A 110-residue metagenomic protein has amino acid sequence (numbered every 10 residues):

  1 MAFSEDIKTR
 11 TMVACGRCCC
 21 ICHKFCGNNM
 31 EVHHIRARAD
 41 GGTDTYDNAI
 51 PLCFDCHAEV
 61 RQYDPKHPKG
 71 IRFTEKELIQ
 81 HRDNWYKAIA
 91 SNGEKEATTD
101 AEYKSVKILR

Functional and structural regions predicted by a protein language model:
F3-M12, C18-P51, V60-T74: Histidine-centered nuclease catalytic patch
K66, F73, L78, W85-A88 (+1 more regions): Accessory nucleic-acid engagement/destabilization modules that flank
D83-R110: Charge-rich interaction segments
